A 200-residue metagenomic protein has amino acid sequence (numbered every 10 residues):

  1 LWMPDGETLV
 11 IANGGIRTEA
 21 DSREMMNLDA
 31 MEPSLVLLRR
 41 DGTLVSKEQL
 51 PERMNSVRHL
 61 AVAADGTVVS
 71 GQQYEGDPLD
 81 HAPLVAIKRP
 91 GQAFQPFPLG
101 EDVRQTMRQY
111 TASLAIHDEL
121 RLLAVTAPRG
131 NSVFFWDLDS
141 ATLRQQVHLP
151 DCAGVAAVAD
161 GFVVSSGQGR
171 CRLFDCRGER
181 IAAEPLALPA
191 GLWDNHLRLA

Functional and structural regions predicted by a protein language model:
E7, D65-T67, E119-R121, A159-G161: Short coil/turn segments that connect the beta-strands within blades of beta-propeller domains
I11, V69-G71, V125, V164-S165: Residue position within the beta-strands of beta-propeller blades
I11-M31, G71-A82: Short, conserved, GDST-rich strand-edge loop motifs in beta-rich repeat architectures
M25-G42, A82-G91: Beta-propeller blade signature
M31, N55-R58, H81, Y110 (+3 more regions): Beta-rich catalytic cores
R39-G42, R89-Q92, L138-A141, C176-G178: Short loop/turn segments that connect beta-strands within beta-propeller blades
E48-R53, P98-R108, Q145-P150, P185-L188: Surface loop/turn motifs at the tips and blade-to-blade linkers of beta-strand repeat domains
